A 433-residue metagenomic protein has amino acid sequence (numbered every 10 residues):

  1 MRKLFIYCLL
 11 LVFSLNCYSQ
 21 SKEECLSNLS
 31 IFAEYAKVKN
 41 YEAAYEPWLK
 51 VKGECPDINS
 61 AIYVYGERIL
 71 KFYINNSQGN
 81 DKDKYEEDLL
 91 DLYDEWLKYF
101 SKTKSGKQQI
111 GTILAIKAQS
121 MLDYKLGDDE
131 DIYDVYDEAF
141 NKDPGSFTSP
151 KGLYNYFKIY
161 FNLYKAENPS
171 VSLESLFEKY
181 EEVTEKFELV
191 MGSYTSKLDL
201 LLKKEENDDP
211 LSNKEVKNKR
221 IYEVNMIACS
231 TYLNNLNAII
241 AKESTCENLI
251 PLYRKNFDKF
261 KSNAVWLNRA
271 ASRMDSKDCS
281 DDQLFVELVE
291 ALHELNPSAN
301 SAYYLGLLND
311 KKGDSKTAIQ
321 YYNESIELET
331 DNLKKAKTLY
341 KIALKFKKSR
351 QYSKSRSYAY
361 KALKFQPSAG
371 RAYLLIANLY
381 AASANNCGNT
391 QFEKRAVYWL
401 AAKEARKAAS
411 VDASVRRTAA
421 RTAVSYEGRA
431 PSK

Functional and structural regions predicted by a protein language model:
R2, Y18-E87, D91, Y99-T112: N-terminal leader/linker segments that initiate helical-solenoid repeat arrays
C25, N59-S60, G111, F147 (+5 more regions): Helix-start (N-cap) detector for alpha-helical repeat units in TPR-like alpha-solenoids, especially tetratricopeptide
N28, Y63-L70, L114, L153 (+7 more regions): TPR repeat positional signature
A33, R68, Q119, K158 (+6 more regions): Residue-level recognition of tetratricopeptide repeat
L49, D94, D134-D137, R254 (+6 more regions): Alpha-solenoid helical repeat scaffolds
K52-N59, N80, D94-I110, N141-P150 (+6 more regions): Flexible helix-coil transition and linker loops at the boundaries of alpha-helical arrays
F72-G79, K104, A118-G127, F161-P169 (+8 more regions): Short coil/turn linking the two alpha-helices of tandem helical-hairpin repeats
